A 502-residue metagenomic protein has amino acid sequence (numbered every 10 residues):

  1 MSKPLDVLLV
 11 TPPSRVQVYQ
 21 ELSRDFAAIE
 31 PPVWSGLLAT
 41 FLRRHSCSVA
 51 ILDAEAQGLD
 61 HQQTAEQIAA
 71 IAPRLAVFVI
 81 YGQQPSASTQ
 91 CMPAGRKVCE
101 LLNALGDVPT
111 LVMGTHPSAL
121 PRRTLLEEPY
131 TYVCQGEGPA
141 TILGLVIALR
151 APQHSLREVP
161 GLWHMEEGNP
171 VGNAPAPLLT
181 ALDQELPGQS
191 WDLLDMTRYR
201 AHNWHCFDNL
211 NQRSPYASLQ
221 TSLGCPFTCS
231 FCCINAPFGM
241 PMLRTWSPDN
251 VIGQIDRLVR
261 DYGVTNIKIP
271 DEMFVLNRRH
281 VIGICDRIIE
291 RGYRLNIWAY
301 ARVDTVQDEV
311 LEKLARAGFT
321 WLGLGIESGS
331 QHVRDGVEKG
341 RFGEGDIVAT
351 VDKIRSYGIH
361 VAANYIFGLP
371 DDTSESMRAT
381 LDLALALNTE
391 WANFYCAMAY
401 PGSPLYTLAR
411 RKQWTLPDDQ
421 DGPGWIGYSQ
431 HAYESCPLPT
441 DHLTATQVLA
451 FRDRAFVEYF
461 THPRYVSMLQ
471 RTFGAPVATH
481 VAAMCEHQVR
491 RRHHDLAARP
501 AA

Functional and structural regions predicted by a protein language model:
M1-L9, A65-A69, P404-A502: Radical SAM enzyme core and accessory elements
S2-I252, G263: Acidic, low-complexity intrinsically disordered segments
S14-Q20, P85-A87, S118-R122, F227 (+6 more regions): Flexible glycine/acidic-rich beta-alpha junction loops that bind and position SAM and/or redox cofactors in anaerobic
A39-A50, L102-V108, D261-Y262, R291 (+3 more regions): A structural motif corresponding to the C-terminal end of an alpha-helix and its immediate exit/capping segment
F78, Q135, I269-D271, L324 (+1 more regions): Conserved beta-strand positions
R123-L143, K313-L322, A379-F394: Structural recognition of alpha->loop->beta junctions
Q184, Q189-A362, L369, S374-E375 (+1 more regions): Radical SAM [4Fe-4S] cluster-binding motif and immediate context
